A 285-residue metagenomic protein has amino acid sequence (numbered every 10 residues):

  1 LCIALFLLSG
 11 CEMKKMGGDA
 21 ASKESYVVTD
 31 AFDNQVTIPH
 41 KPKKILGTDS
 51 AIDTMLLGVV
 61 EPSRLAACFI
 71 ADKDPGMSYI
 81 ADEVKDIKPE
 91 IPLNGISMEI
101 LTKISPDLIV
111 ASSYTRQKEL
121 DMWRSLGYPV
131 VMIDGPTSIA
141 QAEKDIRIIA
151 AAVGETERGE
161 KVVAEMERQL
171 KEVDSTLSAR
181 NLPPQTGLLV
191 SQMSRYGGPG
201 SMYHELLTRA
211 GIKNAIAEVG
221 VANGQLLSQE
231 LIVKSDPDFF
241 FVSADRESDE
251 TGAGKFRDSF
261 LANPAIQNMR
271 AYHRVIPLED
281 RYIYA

Functional and structural regions predicted by a protein language model:
L1-S9: Bacterial N-terminal signal peptides
G10-T54, E157-G187: Bacterial Sec-exported substrate-binding components of ABC uptake systems
M13, I146-V153, E160, A164 (+1 more regions): Structured C-terminal subdomain patch of bacterial secreted/periplasmic proteins
A31-D33, I87-E99, P136, G220-Q229: Short helix-initiation/N-cap motifs at beta->coil->alpha
G47-T102, L108-S113, A215: A short, structured surface patch at a secondary-structure boundary
G76, R116-L120, D134-I148, L182-L206 (+1 more regions): Extracytoplasmic ligand-binding site segments that recognize negatively charged/polar headgroups
G95-S105, S125-L126, L227-D236: Short helices/loops that flank or line small-molecule/ion binding pockets
G198-G224: Alpha-helical, coiled-coil/dimerization segments enriched in small aliphatic residues
